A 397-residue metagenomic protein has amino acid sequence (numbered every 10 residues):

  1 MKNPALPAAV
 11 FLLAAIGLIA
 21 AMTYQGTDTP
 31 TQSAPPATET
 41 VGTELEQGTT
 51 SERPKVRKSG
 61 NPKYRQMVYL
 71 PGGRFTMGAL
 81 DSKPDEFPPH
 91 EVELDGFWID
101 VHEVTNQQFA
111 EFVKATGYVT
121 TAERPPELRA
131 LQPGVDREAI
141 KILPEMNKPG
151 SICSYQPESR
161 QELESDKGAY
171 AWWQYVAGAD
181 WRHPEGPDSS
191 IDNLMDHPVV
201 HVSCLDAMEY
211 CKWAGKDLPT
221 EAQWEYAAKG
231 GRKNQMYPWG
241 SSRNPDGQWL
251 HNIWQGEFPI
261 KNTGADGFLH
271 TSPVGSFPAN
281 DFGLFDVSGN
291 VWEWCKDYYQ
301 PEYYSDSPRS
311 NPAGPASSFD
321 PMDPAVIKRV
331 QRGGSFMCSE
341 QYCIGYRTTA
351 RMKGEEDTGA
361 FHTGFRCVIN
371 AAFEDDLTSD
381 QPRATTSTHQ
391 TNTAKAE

Functional and structural regions predicted by a protein language model:
M1-A5: Positively charged n-region of N-terminal signal peptides that target proteins for export
A8-M22: Hydrophobic membrane-insertion alpha-helices, especially the h-region of bacterial N-terminal signal peptides
F11, E44-E46, Y69-L70, T76 (+7 more regions): Functional-site microenvironments in short loops/helix caps that host divalent-cation chemistry
G26-T43: Ser/Thr/Pro/Gly-rich low-complexity linker/stalk segments immediately outside membranes or between
T38-K63: N-terminal low-complexity, Pro/Thr/Ser-rich intrinsically disordered segments that act as propeptides or flexible
F97, F112-T121, A214-G215, F373: Short capping motifs at secondary-structure boundaries
T105: Acidic-aromatic/histidine active-site loop/patch
F361-D375: Short, structured beta-strand segments at or near domain termini in extracellular proteins/domains
